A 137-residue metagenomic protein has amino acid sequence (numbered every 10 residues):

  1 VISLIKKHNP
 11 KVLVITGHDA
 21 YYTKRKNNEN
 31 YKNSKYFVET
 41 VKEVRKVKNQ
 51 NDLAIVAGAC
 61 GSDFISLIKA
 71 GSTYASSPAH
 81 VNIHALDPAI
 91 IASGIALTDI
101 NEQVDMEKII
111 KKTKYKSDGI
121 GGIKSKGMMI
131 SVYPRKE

Functional and structural regions predicted by a protein language model:
V1, I5-H18, S72: Proline-aspartate-enriched helix->loop->beta-strand connector
L4-H8, Y31-N33, Y74-A75, S93-I95: Short, hinge-like loop/turn segments at secondary-structure boundaries
I5, V41-R45, A96: Amphipathic alpha-helical interface segments used for dimerization/assembly
A20-Y21, N82: Glycine-rich nucleotide phosphate-binding loop and flanking beta-alpha elements of Rossmann-like dinucleotide-binding
Y21-T40: A short, glycine/acidic-enriched catalytic loop
K24-K26, I65-K69, D87-P88: A short acidic (Asp/Glu
Y36-I83: Catalytic cores of nucleophile-dependent amide-cleaving enzymes
A79-E137: C-terminal functional extensions of proteins
